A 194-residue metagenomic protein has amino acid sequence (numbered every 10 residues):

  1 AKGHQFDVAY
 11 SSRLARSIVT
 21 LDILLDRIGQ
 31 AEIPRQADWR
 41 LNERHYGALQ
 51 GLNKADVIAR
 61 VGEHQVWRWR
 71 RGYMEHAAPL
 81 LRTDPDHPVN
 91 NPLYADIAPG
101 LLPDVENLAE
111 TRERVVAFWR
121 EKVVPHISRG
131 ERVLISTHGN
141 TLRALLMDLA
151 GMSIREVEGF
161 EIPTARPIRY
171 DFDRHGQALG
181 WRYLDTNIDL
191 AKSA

Functional and structural regions predicted by a protein language model:
A1-D86, Y94-D96, V105, M147-A178 (+1 more regions): Phosphate-coordination/substrate-recognition cap region in phosphate-metabolizing enzymes
A1-H4, A117-V124: ANL superfamily AMP-binding
R60, H64, E110-F118: A non-catalytic, amphipathic alpha-helix used as a structural packing/dimerization or gating element in enzyme scaffolds
I97-E113: Short acidic-aromatic active-site loops that bind/stabilize oxyanions
S128, L145-L146: C-terminal accessory regions appended to core domains
E131-T137: Generic beta-sheet signal
G139-A144: GST superfamily/GST-like fold recognition
I188-A194: Short, cationic low-complexity segments
